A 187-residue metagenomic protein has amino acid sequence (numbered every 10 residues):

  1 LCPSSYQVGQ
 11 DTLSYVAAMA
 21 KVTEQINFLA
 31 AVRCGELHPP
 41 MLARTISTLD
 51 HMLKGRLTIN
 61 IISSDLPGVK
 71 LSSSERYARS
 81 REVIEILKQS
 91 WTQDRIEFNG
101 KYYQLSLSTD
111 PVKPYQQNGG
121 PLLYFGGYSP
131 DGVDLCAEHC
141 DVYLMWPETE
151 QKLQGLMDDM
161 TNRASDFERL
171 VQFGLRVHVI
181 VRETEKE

Functional and structural regions predicted by a protein language model:
L1-E187: Active-site-adjacent structural elements that line small-molecule/cofactor binding pockets in enzymes
